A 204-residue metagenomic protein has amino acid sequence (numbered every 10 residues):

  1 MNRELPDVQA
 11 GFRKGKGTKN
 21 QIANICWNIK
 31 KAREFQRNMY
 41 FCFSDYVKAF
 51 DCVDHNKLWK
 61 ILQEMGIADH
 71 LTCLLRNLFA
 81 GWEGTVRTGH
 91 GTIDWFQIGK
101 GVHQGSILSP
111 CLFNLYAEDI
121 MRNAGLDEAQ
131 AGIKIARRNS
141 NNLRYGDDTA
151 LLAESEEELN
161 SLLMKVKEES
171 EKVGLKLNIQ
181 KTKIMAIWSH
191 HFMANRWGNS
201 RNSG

Functional and structural regions predicted by a protein language model:
M1-G204: Nucleotidyl polymerases of mobile genetic elements and RNA viruses
